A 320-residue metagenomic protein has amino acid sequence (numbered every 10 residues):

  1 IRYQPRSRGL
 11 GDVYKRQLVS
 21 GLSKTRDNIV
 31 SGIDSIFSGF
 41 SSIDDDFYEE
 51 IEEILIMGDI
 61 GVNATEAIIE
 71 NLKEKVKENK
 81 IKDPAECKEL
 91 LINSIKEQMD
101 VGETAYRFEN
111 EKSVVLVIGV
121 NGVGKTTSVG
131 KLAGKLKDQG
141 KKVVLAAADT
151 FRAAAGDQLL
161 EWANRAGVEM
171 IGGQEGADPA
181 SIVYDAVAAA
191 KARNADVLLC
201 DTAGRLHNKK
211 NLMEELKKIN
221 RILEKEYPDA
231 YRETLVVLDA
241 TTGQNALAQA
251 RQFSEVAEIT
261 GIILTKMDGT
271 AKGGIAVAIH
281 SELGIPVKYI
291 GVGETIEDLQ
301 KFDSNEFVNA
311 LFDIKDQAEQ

Functional and structural regions predicted by a protein language model:
I1-Y14: Single conserved hydrophobic/aromatic residue that forms the stacking wall/gate of nucleotide- or nucleobase-binding
S7, M57-G58, E78, Q139 (+1 more regions): Charged, alpha-helical scaffolding/interaction elements associated with membrane systems
S7-L10, D27, Y48, I92 (+4 more regions): ATP/adenylate-binding site constellation spanning eukaryotic-like Ser/Thr protein kinases, ABC-transporter
D12-S94: Conserved P-loop NTPase architecture
K96-Q320: P-loop/Walker A NTP-binding module and the surrounding RecA-like catalytic core of P-loop NTPases
